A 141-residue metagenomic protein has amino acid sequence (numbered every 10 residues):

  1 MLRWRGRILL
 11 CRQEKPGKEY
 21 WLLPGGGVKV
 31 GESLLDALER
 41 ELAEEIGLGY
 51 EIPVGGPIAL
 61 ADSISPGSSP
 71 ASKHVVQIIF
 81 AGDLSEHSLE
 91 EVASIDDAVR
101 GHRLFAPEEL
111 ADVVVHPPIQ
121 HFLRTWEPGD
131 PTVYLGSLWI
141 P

Functional and structural regions predicted by a protein language model:
M1-L23, L35, Y50-E51, L84: N-terminal strand-loop-strand
E14, E86-L89, W139-P141: Short, charged N-terminal helix-start/capping segments
K18, S94-P141: Nudix hydrolase/Nudix homology domain
V28-P53, A61-V115: Unchanged
